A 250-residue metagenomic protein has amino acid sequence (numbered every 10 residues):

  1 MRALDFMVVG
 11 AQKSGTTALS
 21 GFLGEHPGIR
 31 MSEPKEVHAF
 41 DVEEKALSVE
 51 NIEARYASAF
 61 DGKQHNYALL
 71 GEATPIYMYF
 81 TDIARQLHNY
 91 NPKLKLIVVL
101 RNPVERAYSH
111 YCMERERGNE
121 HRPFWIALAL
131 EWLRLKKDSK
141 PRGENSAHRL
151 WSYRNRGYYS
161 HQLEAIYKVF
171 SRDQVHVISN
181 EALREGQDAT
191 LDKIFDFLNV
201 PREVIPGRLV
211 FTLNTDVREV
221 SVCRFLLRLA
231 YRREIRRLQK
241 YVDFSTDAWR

Functional and structural regions predicted by a protein language model:
M1-M78, Q86-L94, P103-S146, F170: PAPS-dependent sulfotransferase catalytic core
E53-A57, A84, L163-E164, I235: Generic structural signal for well-ordered alpha-helices, preferentially at hydrophobic/aromatic core positions
G71, K95-I97, H176-I178: Hydrophobic/aromatic beta-strand patches that form the interior of the parallel beta-sheet core in alpha/beta enzyme
T74, L100-R101, S179-A182: Short, well-ordered beta-to-alpha junction loops that form the rim of enzyme active sites and present histidine/acidic
T74-P75, K140-N155, V210-F225: Surface-exposed cleft-lining segments at the edges of enzyme active sites
P75-Y79, N155, A182-G186: Acidic, metal-coordinating catalytic cores used for nucleic-acid/nucleotide bond scission and strand-transfer chemistry
D82-L87, T190: Distinct, well-ordered alpha-helical segments
E164-R237, D243-R250: The conserved 3'-phosphoadenosine-5'-phosphosulfate
